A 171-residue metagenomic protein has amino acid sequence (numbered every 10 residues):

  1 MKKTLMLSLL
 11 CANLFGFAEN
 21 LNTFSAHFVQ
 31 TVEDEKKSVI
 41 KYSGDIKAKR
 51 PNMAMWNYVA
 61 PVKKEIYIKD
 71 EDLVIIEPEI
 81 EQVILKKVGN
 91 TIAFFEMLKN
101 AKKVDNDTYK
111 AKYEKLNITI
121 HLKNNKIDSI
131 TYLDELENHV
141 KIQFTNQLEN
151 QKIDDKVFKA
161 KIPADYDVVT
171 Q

Functional and structural regions predicted by a protein language model:
T4-N13: Sec-dependent N-terminal signal peptides
G16-A18: Boundary at the C-terminal end of the N-terminal hydrophobic targeting segment
N20-K37, K47: A short, Trp-centered hydrophobic/proline-enriched beta-strand micro-motif
L21-T23, K41-S43, P51, P61 (+3 more regions): Extracytoplasmic
Q30, Y58-V62, D70-D72, E79 (+3 more regions): A mature extracytoplasmic/lumenal domain signature
V39-K41, V104-D107, A111-N117, L122-Q171: Non-transmembrane domains of secretory- and envelope-associated proteins
D45-A93: An acidic-aromatic
P78-K115: Flexible, surface-exposed loop/linker segments and immediately adjacent secondary-structure boundaries
